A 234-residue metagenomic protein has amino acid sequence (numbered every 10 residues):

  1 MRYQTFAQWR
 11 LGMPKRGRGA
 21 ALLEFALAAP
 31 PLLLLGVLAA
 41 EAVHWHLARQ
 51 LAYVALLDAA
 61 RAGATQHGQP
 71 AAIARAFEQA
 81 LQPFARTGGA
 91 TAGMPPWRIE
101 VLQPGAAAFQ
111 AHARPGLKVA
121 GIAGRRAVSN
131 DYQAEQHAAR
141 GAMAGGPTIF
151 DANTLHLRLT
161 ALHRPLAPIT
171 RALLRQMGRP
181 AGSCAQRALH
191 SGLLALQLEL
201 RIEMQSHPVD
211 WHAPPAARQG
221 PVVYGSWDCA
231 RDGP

Functional and structural regions predicted by a protein language model:
R2, H67-P234: Short, conserved structural patches
R2-T91: Alpha-helical assembly-interface signal, strongest on the long, hydrophobic N-terminal helix that forms
